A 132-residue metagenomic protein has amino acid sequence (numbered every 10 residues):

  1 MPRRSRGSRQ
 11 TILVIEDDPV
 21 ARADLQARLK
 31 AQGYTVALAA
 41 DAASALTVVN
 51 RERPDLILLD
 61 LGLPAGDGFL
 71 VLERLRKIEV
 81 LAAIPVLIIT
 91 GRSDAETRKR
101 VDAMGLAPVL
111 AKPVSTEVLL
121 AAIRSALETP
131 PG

Functional and structural regions predicted by a protein language model:
M1-L13, E117-G132: Non-catalytic signal-transmission and effector/linker regions of two-component phosphorelay proteins
E16: Conserved acidic carboxylate
P19-A37, M104, T116: Two-component/phosphorelay signaling modules centered on CheY-like receiver
D41, D67-E73: Acidic catalytic/metal-coordinating carboxylates
E52-L58, L63: Active-site beta3 strand of CheY-like receiver
P64, A82, D94, P113: The feature encodes the CheY-like receiver
L70, S93-L110, A121: Alpha4 helix (beta4-alpha4-beta5 surface) of REC/receiver domains from two-component response regulators
